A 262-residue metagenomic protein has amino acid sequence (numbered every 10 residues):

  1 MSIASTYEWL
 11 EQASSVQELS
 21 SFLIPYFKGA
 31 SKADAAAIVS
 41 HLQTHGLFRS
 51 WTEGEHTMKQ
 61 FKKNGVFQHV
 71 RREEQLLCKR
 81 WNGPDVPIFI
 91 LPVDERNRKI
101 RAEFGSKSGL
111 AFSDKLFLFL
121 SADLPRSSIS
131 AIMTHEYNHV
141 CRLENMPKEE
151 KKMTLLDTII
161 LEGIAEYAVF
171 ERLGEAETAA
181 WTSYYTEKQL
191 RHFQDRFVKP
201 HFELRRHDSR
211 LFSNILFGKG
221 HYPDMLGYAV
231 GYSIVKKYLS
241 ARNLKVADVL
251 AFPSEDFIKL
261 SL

Functional and structural regions predicted by a protein language model:
M1-F61: N-terminal low-structure segments adjacent to metalloprotease catalytic domains across cellular compartments
I24, V198-L262: Pan-zinc metallopeptidase signature
S50-F112: Auxiliary, metal-adjacent structural segments of Zn-dependent hydrolase domains
F117-I132: Short pre-active-site segment immediately N-terminal to the catalytic Zn-binding motif
S130, D157, L161, G227: Hydrophobic (often cysteine-bearing) scaffold residues that line and stabilize catalytic clefts of nucleotide/cofactor
A131-E144, E166: Active-site recognition of the HExxH zinc-binding catalytic motif
E144-L155, G174-A180, A241-D248: Inter-helical turn/loop segments and adjacent helix faces that build the functional surface of alpha-helical bundle
M153-D195: Post-HExxH zinc-binding segment in Zn-dependent metallohydrolases
